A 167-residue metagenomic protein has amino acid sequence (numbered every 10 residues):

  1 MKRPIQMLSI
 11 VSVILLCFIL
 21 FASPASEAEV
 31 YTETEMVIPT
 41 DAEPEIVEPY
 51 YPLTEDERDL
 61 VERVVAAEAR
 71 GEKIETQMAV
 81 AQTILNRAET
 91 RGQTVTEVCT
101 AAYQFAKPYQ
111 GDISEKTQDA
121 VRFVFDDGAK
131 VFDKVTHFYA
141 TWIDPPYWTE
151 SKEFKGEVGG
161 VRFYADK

Functional and structural regions predicted by a protein language model:
M1-E55, K167: N-terminal secretory targeting signals
T40-K167: Bacterial extracytoplasmic/cell-wall-associated proteins, especially those involved in peptidoglycan
